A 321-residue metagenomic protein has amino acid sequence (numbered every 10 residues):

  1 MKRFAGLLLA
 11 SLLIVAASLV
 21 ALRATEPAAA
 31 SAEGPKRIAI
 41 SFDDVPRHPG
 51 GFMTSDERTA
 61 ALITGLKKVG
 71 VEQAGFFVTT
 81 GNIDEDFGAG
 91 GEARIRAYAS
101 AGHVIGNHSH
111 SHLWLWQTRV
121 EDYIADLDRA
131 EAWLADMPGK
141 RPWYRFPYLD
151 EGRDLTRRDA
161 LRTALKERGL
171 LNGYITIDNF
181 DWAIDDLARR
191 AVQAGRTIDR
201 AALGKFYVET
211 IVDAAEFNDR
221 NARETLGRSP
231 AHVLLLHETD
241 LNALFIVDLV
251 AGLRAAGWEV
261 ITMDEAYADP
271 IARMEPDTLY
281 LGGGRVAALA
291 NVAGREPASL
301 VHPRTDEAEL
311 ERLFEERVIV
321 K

Functional and structural regions predicted by a protein language model:
M1-F4: Positively charged n-region of N-terminal signal peptides that target proteins for export
L8-S18: Bacterial N-terminal signal peptides
L19-S31: Signal peptide processing junction and immediate N-terminal pro/mature segment of secreted/exported proteins
S31-L149, L234, G252, A266-A268: Active-site beta->alpha N-cap acidic-glycine motif
G51, F87, L113-D136, D154-R168 (+2 more regions): Alpha-helical scaffold elements lining the catalytic groove of polysaccharide deacetylases
K68-G70, Y174, L226-R228, E238-K321: C-terminal domain-boundary segment and adjacent tail
R94, A160-L161, D248-L249: A short acidic, amphipathic alpha-helical/loop segment
A99-N107, W133-G139, R196-E216, G284-D306 (+1 more regions): Short, basic, helix/turn surface patches
